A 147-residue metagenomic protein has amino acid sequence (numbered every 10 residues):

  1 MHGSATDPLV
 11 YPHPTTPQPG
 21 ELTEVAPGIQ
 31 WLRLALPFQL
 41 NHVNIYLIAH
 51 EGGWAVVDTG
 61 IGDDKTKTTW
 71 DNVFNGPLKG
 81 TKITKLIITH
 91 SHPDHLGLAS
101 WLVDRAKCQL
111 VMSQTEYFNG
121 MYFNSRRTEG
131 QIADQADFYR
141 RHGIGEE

Functional and structural regions predicted by a protein language model:
M1-P14: N-terminal presequences and immediately downstream first alpha-helices
V10, G60, I88-T89: A generic secondary-structure micro-motif detector that highlights 1-2 residue hydrophobic/ambivalent hotspots embedded
P14, P37, S91-H92: Charged, low-complexity surface patches
P14-T15, S100: Amphipathic, soluble alpha/beta structural segments
P19-T81: Conserved beta-strand hairpin/beta-sheet module of binuclear metal-dependent hydrolase folds, prominently
D71, N75-E147: Active-site HxH/HxHxD metal-binding segment of metal-dependent hydrolases
